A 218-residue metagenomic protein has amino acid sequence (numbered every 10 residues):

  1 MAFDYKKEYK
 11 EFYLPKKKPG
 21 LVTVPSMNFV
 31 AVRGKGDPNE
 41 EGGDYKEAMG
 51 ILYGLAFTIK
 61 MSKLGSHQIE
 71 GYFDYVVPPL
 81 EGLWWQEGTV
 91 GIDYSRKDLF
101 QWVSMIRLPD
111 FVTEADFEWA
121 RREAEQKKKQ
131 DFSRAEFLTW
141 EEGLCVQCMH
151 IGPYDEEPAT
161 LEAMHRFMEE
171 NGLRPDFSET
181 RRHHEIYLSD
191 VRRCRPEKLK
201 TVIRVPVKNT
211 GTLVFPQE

Functional and structural regions predicted by a protein language model:
M1-E218: A solvent-exposed interaction/effector surface
